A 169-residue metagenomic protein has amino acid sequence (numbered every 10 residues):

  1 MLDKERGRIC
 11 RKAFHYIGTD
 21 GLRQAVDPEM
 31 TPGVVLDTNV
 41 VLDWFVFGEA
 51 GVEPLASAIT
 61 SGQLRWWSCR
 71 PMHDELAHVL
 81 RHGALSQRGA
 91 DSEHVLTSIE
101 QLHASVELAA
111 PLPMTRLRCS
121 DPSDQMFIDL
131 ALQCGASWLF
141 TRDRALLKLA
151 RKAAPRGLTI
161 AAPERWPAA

Functional and structural regions predicted by a protein language model:
M1-S68: Short, well-structured N-terminal submotif of metal-dependent ribonuclease cores
L2-R11, H15-G21, Q125, C134-F140 (+1 more regions): Acidic, PIN/NYN-like endoribonuclease modules and their adjacent C-terminal/linker elements
E29, A50, W67, A90-E93 (+2 more regions): Residues at secondary-structure transition points
V40-V41, M72, A145-L146: Alpha-helix capping/helix-boundary segments
W44-F45, V79, L149, A169: Residues that scaffold the ATP/ADP-binding catalytic core of kinase and kinase-like folds
A58-M114: PIN-domain endoribonuclease scaffold, especially VapC-family toxins
R88-S92, L96-S105, A109, R116 (+2 more regions): Short acidic, glycine/proline-enriched helix-loop-strand junctions
E107-W138: Mid-chain, well-packed structural core segment of small domains
